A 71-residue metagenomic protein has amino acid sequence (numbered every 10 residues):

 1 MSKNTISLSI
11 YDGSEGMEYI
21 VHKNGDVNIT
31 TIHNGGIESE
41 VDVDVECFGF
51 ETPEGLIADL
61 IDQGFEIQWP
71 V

Functional and structural regions predicted by a protein language model:
M1-N4, E66-V71: Short intrinsically disordered terminal tails
N4-D12: A short beta-strand micro-motif
Y11-I61, P70-V71: Acidic, low-complexity, intrinsically disordered interaction modules
